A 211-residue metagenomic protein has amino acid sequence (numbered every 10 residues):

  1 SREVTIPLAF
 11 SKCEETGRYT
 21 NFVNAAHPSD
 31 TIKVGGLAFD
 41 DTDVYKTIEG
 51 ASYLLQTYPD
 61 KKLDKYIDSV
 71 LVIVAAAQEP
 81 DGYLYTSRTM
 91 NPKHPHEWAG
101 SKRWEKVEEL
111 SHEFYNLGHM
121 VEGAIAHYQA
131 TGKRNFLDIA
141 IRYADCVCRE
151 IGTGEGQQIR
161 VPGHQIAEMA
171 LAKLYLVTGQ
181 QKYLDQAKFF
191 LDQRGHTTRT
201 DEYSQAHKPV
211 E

Functional and structural regions predicted by a protein language model:
S1-E211: Glycan-recognition and catalytic cores of secretory/periplasmic carbohydrate-active enzymes
